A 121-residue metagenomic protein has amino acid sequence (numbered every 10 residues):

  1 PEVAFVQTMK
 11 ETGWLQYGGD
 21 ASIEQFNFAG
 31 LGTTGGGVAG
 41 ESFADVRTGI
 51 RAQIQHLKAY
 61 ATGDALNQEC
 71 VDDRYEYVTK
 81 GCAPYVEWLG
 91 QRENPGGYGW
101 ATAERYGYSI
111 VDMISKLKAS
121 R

Functional and structural regions predicted by a protein language model:
P1-R121: Catalytic cores of secreted/periplasmic lytic hydrolases that degrade extracellular macromolecules
